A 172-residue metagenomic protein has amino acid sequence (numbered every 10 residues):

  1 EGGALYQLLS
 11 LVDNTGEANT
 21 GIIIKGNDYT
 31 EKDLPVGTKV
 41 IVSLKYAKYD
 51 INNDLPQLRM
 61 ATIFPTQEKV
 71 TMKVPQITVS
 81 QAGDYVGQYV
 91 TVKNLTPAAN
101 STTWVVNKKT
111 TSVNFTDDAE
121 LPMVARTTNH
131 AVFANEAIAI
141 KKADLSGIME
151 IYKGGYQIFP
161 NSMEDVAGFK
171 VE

Functional and structural regions predicted by a protein language model:
E1-E172: OB-fold nucleic-acid-binding modules
